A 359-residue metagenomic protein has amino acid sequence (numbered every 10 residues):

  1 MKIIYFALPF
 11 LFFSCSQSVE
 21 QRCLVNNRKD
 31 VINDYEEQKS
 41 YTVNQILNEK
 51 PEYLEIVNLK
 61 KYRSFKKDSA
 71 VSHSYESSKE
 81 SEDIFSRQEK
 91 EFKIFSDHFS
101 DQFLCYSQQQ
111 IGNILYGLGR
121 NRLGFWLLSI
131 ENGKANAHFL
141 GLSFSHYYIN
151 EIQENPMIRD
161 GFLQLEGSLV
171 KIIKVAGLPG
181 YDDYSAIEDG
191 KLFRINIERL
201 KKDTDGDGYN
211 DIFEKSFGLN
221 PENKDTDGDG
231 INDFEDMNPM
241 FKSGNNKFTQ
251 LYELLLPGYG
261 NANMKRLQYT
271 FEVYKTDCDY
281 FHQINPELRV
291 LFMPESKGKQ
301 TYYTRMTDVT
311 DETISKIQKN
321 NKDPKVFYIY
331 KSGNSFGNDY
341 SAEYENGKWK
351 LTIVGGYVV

Functional and structural regions predicted by a protein language model:
M1-L8: Sec-dependent signal peptide recognition, specifically the positively charged N-region followed immediately by
F13-S14: C-terminal motif of bacterial Sec signal peptides marking the signal peptidase cleavage site
Y41-S77, F103-L127, N150-A176, K325-Y330: Short beta-strand elements that form the blades of beta-propeller/WD-repeat-like and other beta-sheet-rich scaffold
S64-L128, S143-F144, K242-K319: Surface-exposed acidic loop/strand-edge motifs in secreted or periplasmic proteins that form small linear binding
R122-G124, N334-Y340: Short, surface-exposed coil-to-beta transition loops
K134-H138, D339-V359: Short beta-strand edge/turn micro-motifs at domain boundaries
A137-F144, D189-I197, F213, L351-G356: Beta-propeller fold detector
A186, G190-K265: Extracellular calcium-associated, cysteine-rich motifs in secreted modular proteins
